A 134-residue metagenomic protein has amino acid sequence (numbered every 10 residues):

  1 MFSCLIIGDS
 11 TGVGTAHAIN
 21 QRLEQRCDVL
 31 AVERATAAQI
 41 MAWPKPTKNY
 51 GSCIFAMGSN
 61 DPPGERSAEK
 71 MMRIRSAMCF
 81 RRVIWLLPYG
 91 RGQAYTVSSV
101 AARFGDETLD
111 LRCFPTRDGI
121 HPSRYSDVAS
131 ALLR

Functional and structural regions predicted by a protein language model:
F2-H17: Catalytic nucleophile-elbow at a beta strand-turn-alpha helix junction centered on a G-D-S/GDSL motif, marking
R22, R26-C27, A35-R134: Alpha-helical cap/lid subdomain in secreted, periplasmic, or secretory-pathway luminal O-acyl-processing enzymes
V32: Active-site bordering "gate/hinge" segments that shape substrate access to catalytic or cofactor-binding pockets
